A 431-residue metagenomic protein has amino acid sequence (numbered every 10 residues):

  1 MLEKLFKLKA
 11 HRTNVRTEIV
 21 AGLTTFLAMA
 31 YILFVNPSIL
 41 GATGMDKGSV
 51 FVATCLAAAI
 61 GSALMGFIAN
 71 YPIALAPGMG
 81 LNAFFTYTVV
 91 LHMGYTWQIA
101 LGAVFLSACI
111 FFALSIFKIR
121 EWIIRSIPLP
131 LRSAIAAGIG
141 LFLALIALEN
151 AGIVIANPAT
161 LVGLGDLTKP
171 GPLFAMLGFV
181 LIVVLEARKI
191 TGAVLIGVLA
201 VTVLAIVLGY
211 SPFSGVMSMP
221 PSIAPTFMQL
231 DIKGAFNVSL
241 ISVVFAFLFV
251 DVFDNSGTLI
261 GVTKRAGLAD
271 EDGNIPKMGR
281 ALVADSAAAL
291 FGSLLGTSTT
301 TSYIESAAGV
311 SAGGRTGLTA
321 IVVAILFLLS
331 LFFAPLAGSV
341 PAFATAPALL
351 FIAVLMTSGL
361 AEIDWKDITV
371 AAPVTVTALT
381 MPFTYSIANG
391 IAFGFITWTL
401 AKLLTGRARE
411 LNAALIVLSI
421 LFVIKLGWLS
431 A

Functional and structural regions predicted by a protein language model:
M1-S49, V162-L164, L195-G279, I420-I424: Helix-loop-helix hairpins and the membrane-proximal interhelical loops of multi-pass alpha-helical transport proteins
L2-N36, A57, G78-A136, K264-L360: Helix-loop-helix junctions within the multi-pass membrane cores of secondary transporters/permeases
I19, I39, I123, G192 (+3 more regions): Residue-level signature of catalytic and energy-coupling elements of molecular machines, predominantly ATP/GTP-dependent
L23-A30, I60-A63, F67, L148 (+3 more regions): Hydrophobic/aromatic residues within the transmembrane alpha-helices of Major Facilitator Superfamily
S38-S49, T88-I99, V238-I241, P341 (+1 more regions): Helix-coil boundary and interhelical linker segments in multi-pass alpha-helical membrane proteins
G44-A63: Loop-to-helix transition at the N-terminal end of transmembrane alpha-helices
A58-M79, I110: Juxtamembrane transmembrane-helix boundary signature
M93-A200, L204-V207, S211, I321-A431: Membrane-embedded alpha-helical modules
